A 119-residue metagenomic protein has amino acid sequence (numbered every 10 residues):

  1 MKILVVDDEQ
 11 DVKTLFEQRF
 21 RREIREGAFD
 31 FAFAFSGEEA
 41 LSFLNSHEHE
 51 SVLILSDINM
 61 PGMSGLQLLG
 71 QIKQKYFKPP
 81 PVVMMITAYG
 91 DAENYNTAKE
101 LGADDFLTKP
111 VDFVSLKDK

Functional and structural regions predicted by a protein language model:
Q10-A32: Two-component/phosphorelay signaling modules centered on CheY-like receiver
E17, F33-L53: Acidic, metal-coordinating helix/loop segments flanking the phosphotransfer/catalytic sites of two-component signaling
S36-E39, S64-G70: Acidic catalytic/metal-coordinating carboxylates
L55-D57: Active-site T/S-Asp motif of two-component receiver
M60: Receiver (REC) domain active-site loop signature in two-component systems and cognate sites in sensor histidine kinases
Q67, P79-P80, Y89-D105: Alpha4 helix (beta4-alpha4-beta5 surface) of REC/receiver domains from two-component response regulators
M84-I86: Hydrophobic/aromatic residues positioned on beta-strands within the core alpha/beta folds
E93, V111-K119: C-terminal output helix
